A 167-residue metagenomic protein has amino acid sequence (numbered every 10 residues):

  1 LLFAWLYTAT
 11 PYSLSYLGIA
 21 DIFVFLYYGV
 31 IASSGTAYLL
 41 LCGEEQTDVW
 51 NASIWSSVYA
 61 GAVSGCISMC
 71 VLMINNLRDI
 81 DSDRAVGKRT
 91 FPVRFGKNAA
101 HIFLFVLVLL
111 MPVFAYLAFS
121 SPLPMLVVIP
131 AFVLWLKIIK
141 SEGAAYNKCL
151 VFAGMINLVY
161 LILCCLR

Functional and structural regions predicted by a protein language model:
L1-A9, S56, F105-N147: Transmembrane helix-loop-helix
L1-T47: Intramembrane alpha-helical segments
L1-W5, W50-I74: Membrane-embedded alpha-helical segments that form the functional core of polytopic membrane enzymes, especially those
A4, F25, G29, G61-M69 (+4 more regions): Small-residue faces within membrane-embedded alpha-helices
A20-V24, W55-V63, I102-F103, P122-P124 (+2 more regions): Alpha-helical transmembrane segments of integral membrane proteins
I22-A37, V93-K97, L150-C165: Small-residue-rich segments of transmembrane alpha-helices in multi-pass membrane proteins, especially helix faces
A32-A62, V113-P122, L163-R167: Helix-coil boundary and interhelical linker segments in multi-pass alpha-helical membrane proteins
G65-L109: Solvent-exposed interhelical
